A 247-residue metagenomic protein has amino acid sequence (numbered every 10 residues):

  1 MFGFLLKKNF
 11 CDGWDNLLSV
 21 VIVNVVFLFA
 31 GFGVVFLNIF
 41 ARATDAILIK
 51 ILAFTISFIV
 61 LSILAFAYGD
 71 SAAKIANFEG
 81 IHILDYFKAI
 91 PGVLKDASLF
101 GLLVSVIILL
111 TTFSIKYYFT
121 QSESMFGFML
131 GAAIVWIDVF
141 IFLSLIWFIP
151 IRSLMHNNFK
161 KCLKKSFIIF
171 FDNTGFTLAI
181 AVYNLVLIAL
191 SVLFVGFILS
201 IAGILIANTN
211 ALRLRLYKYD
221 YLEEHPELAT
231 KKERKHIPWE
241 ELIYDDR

Functional and structural regions predicted by a protein language model:
M1-T120, G127, S144-W147, I151-R247: Helix-coil boundary and N-terminal low-complexity module in membrane systems
M129-I141: Alpha-helical transmembrane segments of multi-pass membrane proteins
